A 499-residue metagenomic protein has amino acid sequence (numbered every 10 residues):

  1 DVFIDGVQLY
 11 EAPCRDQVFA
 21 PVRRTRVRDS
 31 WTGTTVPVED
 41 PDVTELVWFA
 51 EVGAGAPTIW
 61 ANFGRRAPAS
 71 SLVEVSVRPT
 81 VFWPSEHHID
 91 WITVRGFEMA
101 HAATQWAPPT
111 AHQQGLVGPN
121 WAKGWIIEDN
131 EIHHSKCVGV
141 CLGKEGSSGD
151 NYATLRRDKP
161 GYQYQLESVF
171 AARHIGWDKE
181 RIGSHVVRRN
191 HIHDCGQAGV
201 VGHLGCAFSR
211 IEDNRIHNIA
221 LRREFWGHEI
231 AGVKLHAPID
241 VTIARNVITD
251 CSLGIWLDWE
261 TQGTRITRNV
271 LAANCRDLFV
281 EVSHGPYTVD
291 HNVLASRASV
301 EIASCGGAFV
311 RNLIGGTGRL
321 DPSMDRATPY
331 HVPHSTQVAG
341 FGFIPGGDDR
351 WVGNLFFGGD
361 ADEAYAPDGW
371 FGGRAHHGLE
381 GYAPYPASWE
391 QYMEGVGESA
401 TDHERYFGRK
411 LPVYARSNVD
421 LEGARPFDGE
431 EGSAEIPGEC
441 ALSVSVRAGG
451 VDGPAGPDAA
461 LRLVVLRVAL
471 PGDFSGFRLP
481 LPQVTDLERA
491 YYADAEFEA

Functional and structural regions predicted by a protein language model:
D1-W121, H133, C141, S148-W177 (+4 more regions): Extracellular polysaccharide-degrading/modifying enzymes targeting complex plant/algal/animal polysaccharides
P79-V81, A103-P109, Q114-G115, K136-L142 (+8 more regions): Short glycine/acidic-rich loop motifs that flank beta-strands on beta-rich extracellular proteins
H87, W91-I92, F97, T110 (+16 more regions): Solenoid scaffold repeats with emphasis on beta-solenoid/beta-helix
S135-G232, H236-T242: Hydrophobic, small-residue-rich alpha-helical packing segments that form membrane-like cores
D150-S168, I216-H236, L271-G340: Long amphipathic alpha-helical scaffold regions
K179-I219, E224, G347-Y365, E404-E435 (+1 more regions): Extended amphipathic secondary-structure runs
N246-I248, G254, T261-G263, T267-G306 (+7 more regions): Long hydrophobic segments that form regular secondary structure
